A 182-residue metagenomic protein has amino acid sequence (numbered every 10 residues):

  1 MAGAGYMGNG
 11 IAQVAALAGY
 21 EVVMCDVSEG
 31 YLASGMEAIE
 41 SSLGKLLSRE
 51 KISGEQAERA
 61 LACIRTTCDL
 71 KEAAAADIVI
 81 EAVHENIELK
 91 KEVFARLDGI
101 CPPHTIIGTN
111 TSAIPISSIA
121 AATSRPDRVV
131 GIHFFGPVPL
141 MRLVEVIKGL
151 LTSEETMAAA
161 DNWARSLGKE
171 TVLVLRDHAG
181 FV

Functional and structural regions predicted by a protein language model:
M1-K45, R49: NAD(P)+-binding Rossmann beta1-loop-alpha1 motif at the extreme N-terminus of oxidoreductases
M7, I39, I64, V79-A82 (+3 more regions): Buried hydrophobic positions in well-ordered alpha/beta secondary-structure cores of metabolic enzymes
Y20, R125, V146-D177: Internal alpha-helical scaffold of NAD(P)-dependent oxidoreductase catalytic cores
E21, I78, I106: Short glycine-centered segments of the SAM/dcSAM-binding site in methyltransferase folds
V23, R65, I80, V130-I132 (+1 more regions): Hydrophobic/aromatic beta-strand patches that form the interior of the parallel beta-sheet core in alpha/beta enzyme
G30-S41, R59, L89, E155-S166: A non-catalytic, amphipathic alpha-helix used as a structural packing/dimerization or gating element in enzyme scaffolds
L46-I100: A structured beta-alpha segment of the ubiquitous adenosine-cofactor-binding alpha/beta core
V83-V144: Rossmann-like NAD(P)(H) cofactor-binding subdomain of soluble oxidoreductases
